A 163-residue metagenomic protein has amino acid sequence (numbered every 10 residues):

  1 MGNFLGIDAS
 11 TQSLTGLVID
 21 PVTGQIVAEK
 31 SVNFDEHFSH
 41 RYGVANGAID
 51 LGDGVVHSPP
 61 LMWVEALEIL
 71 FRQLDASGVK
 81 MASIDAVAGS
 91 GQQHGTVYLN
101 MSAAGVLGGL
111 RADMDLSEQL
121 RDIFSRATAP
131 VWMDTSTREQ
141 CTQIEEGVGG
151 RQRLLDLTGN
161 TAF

Functional and structural regions predicted by a protein language model:
G2-E29, A86-A88, G95-Y98: Gly/Thr-rich phosphate-binding beta-strand-loop-beta motif of the actin/hexokinase/Hsp70
D20-V27, S39-A48, S125: Short, charged helix-to-loop "capping" segments that act as catalytic/coupling loops
V32-H37: A short acidic/small-residue loop/turn micro-motif
G43-G47, G52-F163: Glycine-rich phosphate-binding/catalytic subdomain of phosphoryl-transfer and nucleotide/sugar-phosphate-processing
